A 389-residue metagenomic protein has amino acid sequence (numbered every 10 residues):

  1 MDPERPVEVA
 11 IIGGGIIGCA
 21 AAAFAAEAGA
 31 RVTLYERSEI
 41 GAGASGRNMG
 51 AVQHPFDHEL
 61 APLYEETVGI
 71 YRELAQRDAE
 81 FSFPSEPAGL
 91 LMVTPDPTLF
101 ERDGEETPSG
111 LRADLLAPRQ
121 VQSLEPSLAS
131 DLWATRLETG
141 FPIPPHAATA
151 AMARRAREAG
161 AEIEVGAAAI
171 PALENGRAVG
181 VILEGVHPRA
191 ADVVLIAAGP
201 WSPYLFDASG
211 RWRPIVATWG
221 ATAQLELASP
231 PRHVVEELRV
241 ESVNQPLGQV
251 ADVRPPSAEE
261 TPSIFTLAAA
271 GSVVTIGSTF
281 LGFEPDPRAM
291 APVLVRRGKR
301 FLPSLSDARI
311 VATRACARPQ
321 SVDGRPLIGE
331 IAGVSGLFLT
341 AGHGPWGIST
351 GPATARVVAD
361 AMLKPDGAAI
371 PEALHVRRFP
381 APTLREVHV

Functional and structural regions predicted by a protein language model:
E8-T33: N-terminal Rossmann-like FAD-binding beta1-loop-alpha1 element of flavoenzymes
A10-I12, R189-W201, A355: Short hydrophobic core segments
A23-F24, V52, F81-E86, P200-G333: Active-site substrate-recognition segment that forms the wall of the catalytic cavity or substrate channel
E27-G46: Glycine-rich FAD pyrophosphate-binding loop
M49-E125, D131-W133, P285: Dinucleotide-binding Rossmann-like beta1-alpha1 core, especially the glycine-rich loop that anchors the ADP
P62-L63, V93-L99, R136-R154, P285-M290 (+1 more regions): Short beta-strand to alpha-helix junction loop
D114, Q120-S123, P142, R288-P352 (+2 more regions): Flavin (FAD/FMN) cofactor-binding core of flavoprotein oxidoreductases
L137-G185, R189: Helical element adjacent to the flavin cofactor pocket in flavoenzyme catalytic cores
